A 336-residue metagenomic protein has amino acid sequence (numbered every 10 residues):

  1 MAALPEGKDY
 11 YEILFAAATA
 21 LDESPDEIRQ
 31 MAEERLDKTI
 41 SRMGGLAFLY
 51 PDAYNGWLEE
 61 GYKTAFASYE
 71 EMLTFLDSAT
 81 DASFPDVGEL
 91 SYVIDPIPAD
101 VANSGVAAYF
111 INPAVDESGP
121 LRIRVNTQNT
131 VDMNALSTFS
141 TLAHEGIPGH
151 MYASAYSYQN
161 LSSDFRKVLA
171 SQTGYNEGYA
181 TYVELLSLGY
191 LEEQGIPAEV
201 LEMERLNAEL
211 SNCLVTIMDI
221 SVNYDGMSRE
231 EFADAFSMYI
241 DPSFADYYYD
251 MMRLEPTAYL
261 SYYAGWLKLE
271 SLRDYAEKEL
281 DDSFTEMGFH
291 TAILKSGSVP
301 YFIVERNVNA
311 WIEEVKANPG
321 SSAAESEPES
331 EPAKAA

Functional and structural regions predicted by a protein language model:
M1-A336: N-terminal maturation segment of proteins
